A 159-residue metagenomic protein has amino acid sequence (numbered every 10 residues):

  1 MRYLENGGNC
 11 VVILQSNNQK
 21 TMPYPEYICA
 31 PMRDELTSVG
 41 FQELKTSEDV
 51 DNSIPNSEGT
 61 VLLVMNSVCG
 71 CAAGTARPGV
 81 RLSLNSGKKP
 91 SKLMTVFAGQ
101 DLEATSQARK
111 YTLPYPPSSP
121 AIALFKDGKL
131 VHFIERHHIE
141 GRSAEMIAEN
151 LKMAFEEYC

Functional and structural regions predicted by a protein language model:
Y3, G8-Q15: Short, positively charged and aromatic/hydrophobic N-terminal segments
T21-S57, C159: N-terminal leader/targeting and pre-domain segments
I28, M32-E35, R81-P90: Short helix-loop-beta junction
S53-N85: Local sequence-structure signature of Cys/Sec-based thiol-disulfide redox active-site neighborhoods
M65, K89-T105: Thiol-based oxidoreductase modules, predominantly thioredoxin-like and allied folds used for disulfide exchange
A73-P78, S106, A144-E145: Conserved strand-to-helix beginnings and helix N-cap segments that scaffold or border functional pockets
T105-S119: Short acidic (Asp/Glu) patches
P117-C159: Non-catalytic, surface beta->alpha helical segment in thiol-disulfide oxidoreductase systems
